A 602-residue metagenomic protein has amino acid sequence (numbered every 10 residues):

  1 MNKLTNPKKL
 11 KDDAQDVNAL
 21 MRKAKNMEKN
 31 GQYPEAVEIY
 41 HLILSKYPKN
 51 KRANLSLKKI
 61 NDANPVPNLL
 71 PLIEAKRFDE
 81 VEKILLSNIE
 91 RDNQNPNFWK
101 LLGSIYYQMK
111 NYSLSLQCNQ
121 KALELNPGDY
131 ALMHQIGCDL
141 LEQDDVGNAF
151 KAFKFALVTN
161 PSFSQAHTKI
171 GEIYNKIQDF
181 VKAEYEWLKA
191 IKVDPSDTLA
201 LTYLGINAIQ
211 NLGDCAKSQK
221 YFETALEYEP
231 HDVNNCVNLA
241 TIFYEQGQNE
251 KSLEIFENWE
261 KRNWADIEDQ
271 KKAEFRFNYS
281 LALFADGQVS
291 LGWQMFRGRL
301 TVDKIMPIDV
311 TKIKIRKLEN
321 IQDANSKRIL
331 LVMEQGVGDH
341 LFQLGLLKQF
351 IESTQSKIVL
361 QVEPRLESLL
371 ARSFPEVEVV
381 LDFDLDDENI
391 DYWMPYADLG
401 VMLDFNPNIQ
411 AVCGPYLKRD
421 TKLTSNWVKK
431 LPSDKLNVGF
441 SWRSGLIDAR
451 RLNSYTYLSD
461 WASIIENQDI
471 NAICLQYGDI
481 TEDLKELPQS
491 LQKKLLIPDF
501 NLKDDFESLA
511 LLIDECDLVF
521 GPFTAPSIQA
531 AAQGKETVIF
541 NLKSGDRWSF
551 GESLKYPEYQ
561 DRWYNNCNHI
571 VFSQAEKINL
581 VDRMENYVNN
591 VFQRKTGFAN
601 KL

Functional and structural regions predicted by a protein language model:
M1-L518, F523-L602: Alpha-helical solenoid repeat scaffolds of the TPR/TPR-like class and their adjacent stem/linker regions that mediate
